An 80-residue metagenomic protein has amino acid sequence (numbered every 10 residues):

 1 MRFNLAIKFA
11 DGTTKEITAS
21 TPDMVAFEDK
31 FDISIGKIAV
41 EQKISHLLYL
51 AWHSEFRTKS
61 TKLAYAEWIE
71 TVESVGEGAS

Functional and structural regions predicted by a protein language model:
M1-S80: Charged interaction scaffolds used for protein-protein
